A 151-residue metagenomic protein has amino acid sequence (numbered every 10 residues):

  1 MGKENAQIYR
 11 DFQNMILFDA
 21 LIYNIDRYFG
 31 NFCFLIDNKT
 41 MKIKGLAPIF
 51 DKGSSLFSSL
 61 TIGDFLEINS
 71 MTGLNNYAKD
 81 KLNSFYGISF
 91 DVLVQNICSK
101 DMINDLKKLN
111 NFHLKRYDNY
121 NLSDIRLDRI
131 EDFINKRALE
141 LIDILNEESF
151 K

Functional and structural regions predicted by a protein language model:
M1-N24, F29, C33-K151: Anionic ligand-binding catalytic core segments
